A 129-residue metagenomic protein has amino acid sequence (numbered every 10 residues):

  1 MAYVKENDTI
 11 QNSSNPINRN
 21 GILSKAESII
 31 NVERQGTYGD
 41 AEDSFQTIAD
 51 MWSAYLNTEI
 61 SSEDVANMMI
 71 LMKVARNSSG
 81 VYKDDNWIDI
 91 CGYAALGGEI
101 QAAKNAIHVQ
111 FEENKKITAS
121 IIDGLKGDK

Functional and structural regions predicted by a protein language model:
A2-K129: Intrinsically disordered, low-complexity regulatory regions that flank transcription factor DNA-binding cores
